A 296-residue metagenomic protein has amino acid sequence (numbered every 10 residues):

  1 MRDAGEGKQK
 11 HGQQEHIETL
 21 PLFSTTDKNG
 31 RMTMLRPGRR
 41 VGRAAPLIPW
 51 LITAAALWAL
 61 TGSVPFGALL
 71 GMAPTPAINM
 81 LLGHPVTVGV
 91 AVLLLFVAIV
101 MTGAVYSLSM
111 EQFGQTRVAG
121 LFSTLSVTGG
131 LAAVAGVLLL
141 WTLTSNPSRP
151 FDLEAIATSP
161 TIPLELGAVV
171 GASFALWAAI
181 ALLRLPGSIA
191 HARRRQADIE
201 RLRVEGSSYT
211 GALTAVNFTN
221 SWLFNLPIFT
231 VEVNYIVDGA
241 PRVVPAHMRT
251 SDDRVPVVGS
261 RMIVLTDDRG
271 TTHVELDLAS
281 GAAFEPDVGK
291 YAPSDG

Functional and structural regions predicted by a protein language model:
R2-G296: Oxidizing extracytosolic/periplasmic lumen-facing domains of membrane-embedded or membrane-associated proteins
